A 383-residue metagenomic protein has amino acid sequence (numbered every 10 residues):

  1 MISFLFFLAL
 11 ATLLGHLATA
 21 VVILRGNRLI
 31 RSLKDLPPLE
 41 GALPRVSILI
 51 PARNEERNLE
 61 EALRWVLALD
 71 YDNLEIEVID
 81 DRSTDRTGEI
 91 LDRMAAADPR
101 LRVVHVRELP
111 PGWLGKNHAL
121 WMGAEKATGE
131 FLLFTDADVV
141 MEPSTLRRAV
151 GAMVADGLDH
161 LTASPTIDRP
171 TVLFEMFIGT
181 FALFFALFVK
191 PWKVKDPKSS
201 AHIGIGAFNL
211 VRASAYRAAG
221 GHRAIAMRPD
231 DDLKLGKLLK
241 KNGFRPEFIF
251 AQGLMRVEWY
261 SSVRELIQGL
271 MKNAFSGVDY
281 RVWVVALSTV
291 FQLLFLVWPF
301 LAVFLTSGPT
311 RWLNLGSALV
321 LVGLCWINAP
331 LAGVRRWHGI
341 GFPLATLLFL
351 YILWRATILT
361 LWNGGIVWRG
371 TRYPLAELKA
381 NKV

Functional and structural regions predicted by a protein language model:
M1-E40, P191: N-terminal membrane-anchoring/stem segments of glycan-assembly enzymes
G15, G26-L29, R100-E125, R148-A219 (+5 more regions): Long helical/loop segments within the catalytic core of UDP-sugar-dependent glycosyltransferases, especially the large
G26-D35, E55-A68: Short, well-formed alpha-helical segments that are part of the catalytic scaffolds of diverse glycosyltransferases
P44-S47, E75: Cell-envelope/extracellular polymer assembly enzymes that use nucleotide-activated donors
L63-P110: Acidic donor-binding segment of Leloir-type glycosyltransferases
R86, A137-A152: Acidic donor-binding/catalytic loop of UDP-sugar-dependent glycosyltransferases, especially processive GT2
M153-A186, S214-R217, H222-V285, T371-N381: Catalytic donor/gating beta->alpha subdomain of glycosyltransferases that bind UDP-sugars
V285-G364: Membrane-embedded multi-pass helical conduit in multi-pass membrane proteins, especially envelope-biosynthetic
